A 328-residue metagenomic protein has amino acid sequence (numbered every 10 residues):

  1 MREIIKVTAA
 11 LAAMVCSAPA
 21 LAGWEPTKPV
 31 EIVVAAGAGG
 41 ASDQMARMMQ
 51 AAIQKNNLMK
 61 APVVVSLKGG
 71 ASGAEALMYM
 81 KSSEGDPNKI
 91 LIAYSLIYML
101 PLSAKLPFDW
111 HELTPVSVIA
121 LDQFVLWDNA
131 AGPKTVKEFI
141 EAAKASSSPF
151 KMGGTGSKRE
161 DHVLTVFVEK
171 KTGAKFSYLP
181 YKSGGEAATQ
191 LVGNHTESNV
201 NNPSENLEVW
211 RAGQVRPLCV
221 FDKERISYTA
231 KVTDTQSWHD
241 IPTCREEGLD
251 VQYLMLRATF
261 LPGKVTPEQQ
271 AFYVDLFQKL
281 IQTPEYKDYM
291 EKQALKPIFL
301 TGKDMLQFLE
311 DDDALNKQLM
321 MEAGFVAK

Functional and structural regions predicted by a protein language model:
M1-T8: Bacterial N-terminal signal peptides that target proteins for export
S17-P19: N-terminal signal peptide c-region/cleavage motif recognized by signal peptidases
A22-H111, K170-N202, V209, P297-L300 (+1 more regions): N-terminal (or domain-start) structured segment
P29, A174, P267-K328: An extracytoplasmic/periplasmic, membrane-proximal ligand-sensing/linker region
K55, Y79-K89, P101-E186, C244 (+1 more regions): Hinge/capping helix and adjacent helix->loop/strand transition within the periplasmic-binding protein
L121, T135, N206-Q282, D311-A314: C-terminal lobe and pocket-closing loops of periplasmic/extracytoplasmic Venus-flytrap solute-binding proteins
P149, G153-D240: Ligand-binding pocket segment of bilobal, Venus flytrap-like solute-binding proteins
